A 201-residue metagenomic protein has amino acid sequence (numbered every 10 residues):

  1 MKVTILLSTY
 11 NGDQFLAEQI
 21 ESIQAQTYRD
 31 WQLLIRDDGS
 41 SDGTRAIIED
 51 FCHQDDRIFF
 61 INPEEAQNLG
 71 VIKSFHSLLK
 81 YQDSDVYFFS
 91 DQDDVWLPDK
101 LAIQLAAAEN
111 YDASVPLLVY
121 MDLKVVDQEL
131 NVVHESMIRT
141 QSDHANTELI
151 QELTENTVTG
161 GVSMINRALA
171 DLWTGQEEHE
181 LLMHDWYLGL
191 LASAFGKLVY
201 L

Functional and structural regions predicted by a protein language model:
M1-L201: Nucleotide-sugar donor-binding/catalytic module of glycosyltransferases that assemble extracellular/cell-envelope
